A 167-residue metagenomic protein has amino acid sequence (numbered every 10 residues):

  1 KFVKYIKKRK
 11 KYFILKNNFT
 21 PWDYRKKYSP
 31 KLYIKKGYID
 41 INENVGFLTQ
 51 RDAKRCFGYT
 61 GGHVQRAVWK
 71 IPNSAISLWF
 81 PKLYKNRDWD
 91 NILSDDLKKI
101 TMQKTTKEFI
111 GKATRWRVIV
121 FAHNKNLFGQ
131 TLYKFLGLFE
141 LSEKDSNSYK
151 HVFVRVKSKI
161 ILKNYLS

Functional and structural regions predicted by a protein language model:
K1-E43: Catalytic cores and motor modules of nucleic-acid processing enzymes
L15, S77-F80, I100, Y149-S158: Generic recognition of long tandem-repeat/solenoid scaffolds
K26-L132: Acidic, glycine-rich low-complexity segments with interspersed aromatic residues
K125-S167: Compact mixed alphabeta submodule
